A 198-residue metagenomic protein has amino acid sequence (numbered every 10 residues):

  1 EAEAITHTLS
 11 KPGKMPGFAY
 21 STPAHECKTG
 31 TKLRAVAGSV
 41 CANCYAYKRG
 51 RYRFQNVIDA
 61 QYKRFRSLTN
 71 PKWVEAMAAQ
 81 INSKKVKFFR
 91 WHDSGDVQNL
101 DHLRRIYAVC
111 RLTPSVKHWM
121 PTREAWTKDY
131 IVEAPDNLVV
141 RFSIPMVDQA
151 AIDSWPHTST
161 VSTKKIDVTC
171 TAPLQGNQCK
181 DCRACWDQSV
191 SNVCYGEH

Functional and structural regions predicted by a protein language model:
E1-H198: Class I S-adenosyl-L-methionine
